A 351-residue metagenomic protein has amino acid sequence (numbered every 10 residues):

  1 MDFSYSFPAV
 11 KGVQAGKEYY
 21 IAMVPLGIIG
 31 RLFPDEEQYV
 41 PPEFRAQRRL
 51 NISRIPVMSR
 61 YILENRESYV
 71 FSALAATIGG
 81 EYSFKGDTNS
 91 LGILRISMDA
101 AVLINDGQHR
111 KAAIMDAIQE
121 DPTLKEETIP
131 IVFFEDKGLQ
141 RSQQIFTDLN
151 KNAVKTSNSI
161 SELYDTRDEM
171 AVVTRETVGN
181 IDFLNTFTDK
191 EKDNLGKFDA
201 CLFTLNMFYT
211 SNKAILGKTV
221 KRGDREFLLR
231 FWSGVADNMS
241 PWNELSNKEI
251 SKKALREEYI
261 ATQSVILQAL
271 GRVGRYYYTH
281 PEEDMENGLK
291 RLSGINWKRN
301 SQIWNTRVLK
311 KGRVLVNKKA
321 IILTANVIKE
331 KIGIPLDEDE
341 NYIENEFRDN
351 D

Functional and structural regions predicted by a protein language model:
M1-D351: Accessory terminal alpha-helical modules
